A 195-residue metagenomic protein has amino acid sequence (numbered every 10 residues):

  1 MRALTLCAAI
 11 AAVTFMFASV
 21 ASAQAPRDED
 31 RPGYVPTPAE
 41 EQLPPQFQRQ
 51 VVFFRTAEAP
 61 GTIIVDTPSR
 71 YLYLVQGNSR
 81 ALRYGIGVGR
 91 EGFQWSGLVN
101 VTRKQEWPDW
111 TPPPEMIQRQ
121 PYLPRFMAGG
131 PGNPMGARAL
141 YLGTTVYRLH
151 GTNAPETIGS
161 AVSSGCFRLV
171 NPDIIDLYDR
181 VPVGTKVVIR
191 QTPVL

Functional and structural regions predicted by a protein language model:
M1-L4: Positively charged n-region of N-terminal signal peptides that target proteins for export
C7-M16: Bacterial N-terminal signal peptides
F17-A23: Sec/Tat signal peptide C-region and signal peptidase I cleavage site
R27-D28, G33-T152, L195: Gly/Pro-biased beta-strand-loop elements
Q46-Q48, E156-G165: Short, basic/aromatic beta-hairpin or loop at an interaction surface
F126, F167, P172-L195: N-terminal targeting pre-sequences for secretion and organelle import
G136-R138, T145-Y147, V162-G165, D173 (+1 more regions): A short pocket-lining beta-strand/turn micro-motif at the edge of beta-sheets
